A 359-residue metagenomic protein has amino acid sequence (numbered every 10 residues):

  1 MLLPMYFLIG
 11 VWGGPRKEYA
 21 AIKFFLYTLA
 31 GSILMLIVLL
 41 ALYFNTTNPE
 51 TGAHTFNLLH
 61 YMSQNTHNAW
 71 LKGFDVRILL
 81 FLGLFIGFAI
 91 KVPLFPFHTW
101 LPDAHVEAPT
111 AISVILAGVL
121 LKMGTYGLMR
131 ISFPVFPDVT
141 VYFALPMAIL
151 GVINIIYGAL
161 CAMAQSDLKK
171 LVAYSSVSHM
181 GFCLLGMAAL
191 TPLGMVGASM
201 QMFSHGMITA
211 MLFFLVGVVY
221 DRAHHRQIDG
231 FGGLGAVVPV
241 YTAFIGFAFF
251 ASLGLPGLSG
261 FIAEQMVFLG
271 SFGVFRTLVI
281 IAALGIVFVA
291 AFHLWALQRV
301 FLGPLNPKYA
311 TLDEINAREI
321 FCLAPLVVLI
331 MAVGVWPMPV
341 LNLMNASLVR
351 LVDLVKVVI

Functional and structural regions predicted by a protein language model:
M1-I33, H105, F143-L190: Internal transmembrane alpha-helices of multipass membrane proteins
L2-Y6, Y27-L39, T110-T125, S175-A188 (+1 more regions): Small-residue-rich segments of transmembrane alpha-helices in multi-pass membrane proteins, especially helix faces
L8-W12, H105, S132, L184-L193 (+1 more regions): Interfacial segments of multi-pass membrane proteins
K17-E18, L26, I33-F97, L128 (+6 more regions): Juxtamembrane/interfacial segments at transmembrane-helix boundaries in multi-pass membrane proteins
K17-F25, W100, V114-I115, L171-V172 (+3 more regions): Alpha-helical transmembrane segments and their helix-entry boundary regions
A20-K23, A108-G118, R226-A243, I280-G285: Membrane-interface alpha-helices at helix entry/exit sites of multi-pass transporters
T28-G31, V76-G87, A198-M211, T277-A290: Alpha-helical transmembrane segments
F95, T209-L215, V279-T311: Predominantly late transmembrane helices and immediately cytosolic-facing juxtamembrane segments
